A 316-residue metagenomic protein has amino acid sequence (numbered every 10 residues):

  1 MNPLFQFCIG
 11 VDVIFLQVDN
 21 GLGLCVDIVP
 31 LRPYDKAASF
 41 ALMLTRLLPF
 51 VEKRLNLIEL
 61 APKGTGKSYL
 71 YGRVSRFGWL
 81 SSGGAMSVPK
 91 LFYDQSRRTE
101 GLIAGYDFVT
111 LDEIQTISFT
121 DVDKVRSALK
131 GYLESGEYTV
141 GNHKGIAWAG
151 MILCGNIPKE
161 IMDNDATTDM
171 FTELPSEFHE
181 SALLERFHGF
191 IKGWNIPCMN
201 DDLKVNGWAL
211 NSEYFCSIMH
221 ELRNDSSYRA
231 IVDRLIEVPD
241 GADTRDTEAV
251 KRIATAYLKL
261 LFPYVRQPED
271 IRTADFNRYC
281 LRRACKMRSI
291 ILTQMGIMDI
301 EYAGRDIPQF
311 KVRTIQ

Functional and structural regions predicted by a protein language model:
M1-V26: Extended, charged/polar low-complexity intrinsically disordered regions
R32-F50: Pre-Walker A adenine-sensing motif
L55, G105-F108, G145-I152: Loop/turn-to-beta-strand initiation segments
N56-M86: Walker A/P-loop
L70-R73, K124-Y132, A182-R186, Y214: Alpha-helical scaffold elements adjacent to nucleotide-binding pockets in ATP/GTP-utilizing enzyme cores
G83, D94-H143: Conserved nucleotide-sensing/catalytic segment adjacent to the nucleotide-binding pocket in NTP-handling enzymes
Q115-T116, L133-L203: Canonical AAA+ ATPase core
L183-L184, H188-Q316: Conserved NTP phosphate-binding and transfer environment spanning the P-loop NTPase/kinase superfamily
